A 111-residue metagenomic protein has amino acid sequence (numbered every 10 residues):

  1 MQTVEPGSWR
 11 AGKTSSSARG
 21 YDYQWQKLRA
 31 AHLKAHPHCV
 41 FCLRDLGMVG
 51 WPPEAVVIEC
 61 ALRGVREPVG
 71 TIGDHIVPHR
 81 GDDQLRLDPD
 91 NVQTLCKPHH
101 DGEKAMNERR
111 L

Functional and structural regions predicted by a protein language model:
M1, V40, Q93, K97: Cys/His/Pro-rich metal-binding microdomains
M1-A31, L43-V69, G81, A105 (+1 more regions): A boundary/linker detector
Q26-H36, L85-D88: Short, flexible, mixed-charge glycine/proline-rich loop motifs that serve as phosphate/nucleic-acid-contacting
P37, D101-K104: Generic structural signal for secondary-structure transition and capping sites
C39-F41, I72-R80: Histidine-centered catalytic micro-motifs used for acid/base chemistry in nuclease and nucleotide-processing active
H75, H99-H100: Histidine-centered divalent metal-coordination motifs
D82-H99: Short beta-strand-alpha-helix junction that forms the catalytic/metal-binding core of metal-dependent nuclease domains
